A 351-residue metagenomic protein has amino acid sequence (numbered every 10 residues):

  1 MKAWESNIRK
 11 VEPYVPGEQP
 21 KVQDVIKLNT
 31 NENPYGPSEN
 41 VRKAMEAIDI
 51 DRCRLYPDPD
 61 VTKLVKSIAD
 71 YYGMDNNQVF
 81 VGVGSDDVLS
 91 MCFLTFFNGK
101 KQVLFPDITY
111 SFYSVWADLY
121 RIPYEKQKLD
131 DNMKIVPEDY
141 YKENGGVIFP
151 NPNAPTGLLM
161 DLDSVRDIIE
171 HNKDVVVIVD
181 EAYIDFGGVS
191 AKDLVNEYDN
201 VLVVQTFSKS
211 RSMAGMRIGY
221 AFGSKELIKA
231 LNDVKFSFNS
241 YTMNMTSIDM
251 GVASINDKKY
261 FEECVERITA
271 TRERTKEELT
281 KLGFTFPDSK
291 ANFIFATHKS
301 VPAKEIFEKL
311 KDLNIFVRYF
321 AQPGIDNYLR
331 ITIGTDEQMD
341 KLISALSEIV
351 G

Functional and structural regions predicted by a protein language model:
M1-L55, E143: N-terminal "arm"/small-domain region of PLP-dependent enzymes with the aminotransferase-like
T62-Q102, S300: Phosphate-binding glycine-rich loop
T95-W116: Conserved PLP-anchoring active-site segment centered on the Schiff-base-forming lysine
E125, D130-D185: Active-site phosphate-binding strand-loop segment of PLP-dependent enzymes
D163, K309-R318, Q322-G351: PLP-dependent enzyme catalytic core of the Aspartate aminotransferase-like
N200-T280, F284-P287: PLP-dependent aminotransferase class I/II
I268, K281-L313: Conserved PLP-binding catalytic core of the aspartate aminotransferase-like
